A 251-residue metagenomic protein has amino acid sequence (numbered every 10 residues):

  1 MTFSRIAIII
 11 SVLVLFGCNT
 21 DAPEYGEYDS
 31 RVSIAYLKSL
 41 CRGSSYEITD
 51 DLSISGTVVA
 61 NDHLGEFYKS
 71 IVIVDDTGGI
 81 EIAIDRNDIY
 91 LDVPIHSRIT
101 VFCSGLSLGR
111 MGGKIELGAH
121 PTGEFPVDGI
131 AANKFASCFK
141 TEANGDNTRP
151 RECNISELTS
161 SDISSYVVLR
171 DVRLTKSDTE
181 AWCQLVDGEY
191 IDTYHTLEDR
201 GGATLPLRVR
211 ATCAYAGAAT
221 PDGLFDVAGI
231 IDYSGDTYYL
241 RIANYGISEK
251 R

Functional and structural regions predicted by a protein language model:
T2-I9: Sec-dependent signal peptide recognition, specifically the positively charged N-region followed immediately by
V14-G17: C-terminal motif of bacterial Sec signal peptides marking the signal peptidase cleavage site
N19-R251: OB-fold nucleic-acid-binding modules
